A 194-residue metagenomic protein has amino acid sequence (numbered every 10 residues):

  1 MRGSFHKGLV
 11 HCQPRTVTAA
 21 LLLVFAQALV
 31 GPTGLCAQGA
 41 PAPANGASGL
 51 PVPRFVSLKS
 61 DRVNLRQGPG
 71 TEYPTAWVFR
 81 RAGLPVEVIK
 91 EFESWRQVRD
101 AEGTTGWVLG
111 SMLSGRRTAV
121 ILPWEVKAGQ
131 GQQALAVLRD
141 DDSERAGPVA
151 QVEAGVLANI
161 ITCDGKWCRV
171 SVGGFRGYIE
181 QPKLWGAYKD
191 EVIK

Functional and structural regions predicted by a protein language model:
M1-Q13: N-terminal secretory signal peptides that target proteins for export/translocation
T16-G31: Bacterial N-terminal signal peptides
L29-P41: Signal peptide processing junction and immediate N-terminal pro/mature segment of secreted/exported proteins
Q38-P53, E87, R99-Q133, D141-S143 (+2 more regions): Boundary regions of SH3-family modules and the immediately adjacent low-complexity/disordered segments in eukaryotic
A44-A47, V52, L58-V88, E93 (+1 more regions): Beta-loop motif signature
